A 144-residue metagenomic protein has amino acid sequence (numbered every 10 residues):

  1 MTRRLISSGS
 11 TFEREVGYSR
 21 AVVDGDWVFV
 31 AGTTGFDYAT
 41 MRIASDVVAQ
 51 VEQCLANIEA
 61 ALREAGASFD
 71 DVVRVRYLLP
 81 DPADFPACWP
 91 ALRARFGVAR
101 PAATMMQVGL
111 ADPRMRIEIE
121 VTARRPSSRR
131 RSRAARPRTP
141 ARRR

Functional and structural regions predicted by a protein language model:
M1-R144: Short, polar/acidic, helix-capping and beta-turn segments at strand->helix junctions that line the mouths
